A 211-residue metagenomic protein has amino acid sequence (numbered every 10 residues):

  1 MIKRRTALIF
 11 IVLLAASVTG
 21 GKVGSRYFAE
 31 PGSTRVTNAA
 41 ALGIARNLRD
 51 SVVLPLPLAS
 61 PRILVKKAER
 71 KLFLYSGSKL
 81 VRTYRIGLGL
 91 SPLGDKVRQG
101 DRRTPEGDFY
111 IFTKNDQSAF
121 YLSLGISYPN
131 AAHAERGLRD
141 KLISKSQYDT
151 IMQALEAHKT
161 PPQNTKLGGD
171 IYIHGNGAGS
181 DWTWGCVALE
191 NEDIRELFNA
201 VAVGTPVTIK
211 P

Functional and structural regions predicted by a protein language model:
M1-L14: N-terminal Sec-pathway targeting helices
L14-R26: Hydrophobic alpha-helical membrane-insertion segments, chiefly the h-region of N-terminal signal peptides
S25-L42: Ser/Thr/Pro/Gly-rich low-complexity linker/stalk segments immediately outside membranes or between
I44-R62, K67-A68, I86-T113, N191-R195: N-terminal post-signal-peptidase region of extra-cytosolic proteins
Y75-K79: Short acidic-glycine loop/turn motifs at beta-strand connectors
N115-P211: Exported/periplasmic cell-wall-interacting domains
